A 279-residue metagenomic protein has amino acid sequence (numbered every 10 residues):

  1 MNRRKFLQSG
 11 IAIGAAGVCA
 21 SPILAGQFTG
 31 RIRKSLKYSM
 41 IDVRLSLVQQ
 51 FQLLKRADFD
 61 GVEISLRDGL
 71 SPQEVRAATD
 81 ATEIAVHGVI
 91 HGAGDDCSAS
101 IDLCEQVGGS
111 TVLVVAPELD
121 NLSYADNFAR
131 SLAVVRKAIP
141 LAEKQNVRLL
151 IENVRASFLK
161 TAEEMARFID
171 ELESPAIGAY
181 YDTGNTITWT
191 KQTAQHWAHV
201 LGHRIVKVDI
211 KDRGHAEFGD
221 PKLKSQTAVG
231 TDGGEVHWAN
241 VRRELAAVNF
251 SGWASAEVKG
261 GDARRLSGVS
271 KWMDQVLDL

Functional and structural regions predicted by a protein language model:
N2-S35, M40, R44-R56, G108 (+2 more regions): Histidine-acidic metal/acid-base catalytic patches
G10-C19, F28, D68, G88-Y181 (+2 more regions): Active-site acidic/histidine proton-transfer and metal-coordination neighborhood in alpha/beta enzyme cores
Q50-G69: Catalytic domains of carbohydrate-active enzymes, especially glycoside hydrolases
F59, I84, G109, V147 (+1 more regions): Short glycine/serine/threonine/alanine-rich loop segments
E63, G88, L113, V206-D209 (+1 more regions): Conserved beta-strand positions in the central sheet of alpha/beta enzyme cores
S71-V89, V147: Short acidic, glycine/proline-enriched helix-loop-strand junctions
P72-A78, D96-Q106, T193-H203: Short amphipathic alpha-helices and their capping/turn segments at secondary-structure boundaries
